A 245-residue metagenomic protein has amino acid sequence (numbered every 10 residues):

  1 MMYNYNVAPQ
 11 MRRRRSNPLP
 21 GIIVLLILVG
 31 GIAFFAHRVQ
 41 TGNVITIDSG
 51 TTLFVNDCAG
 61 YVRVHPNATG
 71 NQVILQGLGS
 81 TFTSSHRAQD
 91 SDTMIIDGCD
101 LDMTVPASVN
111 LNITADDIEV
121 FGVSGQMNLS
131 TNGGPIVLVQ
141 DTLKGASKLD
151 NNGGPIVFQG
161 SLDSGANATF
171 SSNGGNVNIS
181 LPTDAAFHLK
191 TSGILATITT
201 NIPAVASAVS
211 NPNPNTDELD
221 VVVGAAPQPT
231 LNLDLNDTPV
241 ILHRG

Functional and structural regions predicted by a protein language model:
M1-S16: N-terminal Lys/Arg-rich, disordered targeting/topogenic segments
L19-F34: Hydrophobic membrane-insertion alpha-helices, especially the h-region of bacterial N-terminal signal peptides
I27-G30, G77, I113: Generic detector of low-complexity/intrinsically disordered segments and short hydrophobic N-terminal stretches
F35-S91, D102-N110, E119-G122, I179-L181 (+3 more regions): Short linear S-[DN]-x-LW-Φ motif typified by the pepsin-like aspartic protease active-site region
S49, C58, T69, D90 (+15 more regions): Repetitive beta-strand solenoid architecture
L75, R87-D97, P212-G224: Generic recognition of long tandem-repeat/solenoid scaffolds
V139, A146-D150, P155-G245: Short, surface-exposed interaction patches in beta-rich subdomains that mediate adhesion/assembly near membranes
